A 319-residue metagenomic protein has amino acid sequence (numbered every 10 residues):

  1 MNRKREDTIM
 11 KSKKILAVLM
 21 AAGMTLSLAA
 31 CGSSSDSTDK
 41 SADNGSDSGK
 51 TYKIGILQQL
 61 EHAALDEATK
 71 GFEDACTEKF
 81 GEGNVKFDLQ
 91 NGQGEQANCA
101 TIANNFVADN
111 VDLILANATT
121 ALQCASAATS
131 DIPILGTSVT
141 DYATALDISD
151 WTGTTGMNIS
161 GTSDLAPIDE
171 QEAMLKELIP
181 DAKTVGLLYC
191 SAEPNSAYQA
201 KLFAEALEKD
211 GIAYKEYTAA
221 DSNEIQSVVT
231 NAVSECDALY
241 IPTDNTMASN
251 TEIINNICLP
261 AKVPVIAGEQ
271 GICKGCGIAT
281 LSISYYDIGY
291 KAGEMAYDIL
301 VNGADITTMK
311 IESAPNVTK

Functional and structural regions predicted by a protein language model:
K11-S34: Sec-dependent N-terminal signal peptides of Gram-positive bacterial secreted proteins and lipoproteins
A29-G49: Bacterial lipoprotein signal-peptidase II cleavage site
G49-K79, D88-N98, A192-S196, D244-S249: Extracytoplasmic "Venus flytrap"
I54, F72, S160-E208, D305-K319: An alpha-beta-alpha
D88-S149, D244-L259, V263-G268: Beta-alpha junction/loop-to-helix N-cap segments that form part of ligand/metal-binding clefts
Y142-T184, I283-A304: Hydrophobic alpha-helical segments within soluble ligand-binding/sensing domains
P194-V263, E269: Pocket-lining segment of extracytoplasmic ligand-binding domains
G271-K319: Flexible loop/turn connectors
